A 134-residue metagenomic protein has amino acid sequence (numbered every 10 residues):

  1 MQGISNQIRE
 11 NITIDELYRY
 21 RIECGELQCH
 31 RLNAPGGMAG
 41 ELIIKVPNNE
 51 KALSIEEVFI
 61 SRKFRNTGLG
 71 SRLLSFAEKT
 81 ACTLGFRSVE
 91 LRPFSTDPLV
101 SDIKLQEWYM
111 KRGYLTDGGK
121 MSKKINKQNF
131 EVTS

Functional and structural regions predicted by a protein language model:
M1-I4, V132-S134: Non-Sec secretion/translocation targeting segments of pathogen effectors
Q7-N33: Active-site rim helix/loop that mediates acceptor-substrate recognition in acyltransferases
A34, A39-E50: A conserved beta-strand-loop-helix scaffold within acyl/acetyltransferase catalytic domains
E50-R62: Conserved acetyl-CoA binding element of GNAT-fold acetyltransferases
I60, N66-K79: Conserved acetyl-CoA-binding loop-helix of GNAT-fold acetyltransferases
A81-V100: Conserved GNAT acetyl-CoA-binding A-motif
R92-S95, K104-Q106, M110-K127: Conserved catalytic-core motifs of GNAT/GCN5-like acyltransferases
